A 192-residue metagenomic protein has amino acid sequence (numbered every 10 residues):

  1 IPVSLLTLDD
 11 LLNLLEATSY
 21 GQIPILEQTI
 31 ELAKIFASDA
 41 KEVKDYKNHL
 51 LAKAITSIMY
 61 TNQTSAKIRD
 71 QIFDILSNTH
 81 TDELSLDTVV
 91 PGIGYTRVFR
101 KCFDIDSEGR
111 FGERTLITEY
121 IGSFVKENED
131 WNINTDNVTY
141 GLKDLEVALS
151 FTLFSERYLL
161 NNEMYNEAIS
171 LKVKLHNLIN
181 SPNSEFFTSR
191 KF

Functional and structural regions predicted by a protein language model:
I1-F192: P-loop NTPase motor domains
